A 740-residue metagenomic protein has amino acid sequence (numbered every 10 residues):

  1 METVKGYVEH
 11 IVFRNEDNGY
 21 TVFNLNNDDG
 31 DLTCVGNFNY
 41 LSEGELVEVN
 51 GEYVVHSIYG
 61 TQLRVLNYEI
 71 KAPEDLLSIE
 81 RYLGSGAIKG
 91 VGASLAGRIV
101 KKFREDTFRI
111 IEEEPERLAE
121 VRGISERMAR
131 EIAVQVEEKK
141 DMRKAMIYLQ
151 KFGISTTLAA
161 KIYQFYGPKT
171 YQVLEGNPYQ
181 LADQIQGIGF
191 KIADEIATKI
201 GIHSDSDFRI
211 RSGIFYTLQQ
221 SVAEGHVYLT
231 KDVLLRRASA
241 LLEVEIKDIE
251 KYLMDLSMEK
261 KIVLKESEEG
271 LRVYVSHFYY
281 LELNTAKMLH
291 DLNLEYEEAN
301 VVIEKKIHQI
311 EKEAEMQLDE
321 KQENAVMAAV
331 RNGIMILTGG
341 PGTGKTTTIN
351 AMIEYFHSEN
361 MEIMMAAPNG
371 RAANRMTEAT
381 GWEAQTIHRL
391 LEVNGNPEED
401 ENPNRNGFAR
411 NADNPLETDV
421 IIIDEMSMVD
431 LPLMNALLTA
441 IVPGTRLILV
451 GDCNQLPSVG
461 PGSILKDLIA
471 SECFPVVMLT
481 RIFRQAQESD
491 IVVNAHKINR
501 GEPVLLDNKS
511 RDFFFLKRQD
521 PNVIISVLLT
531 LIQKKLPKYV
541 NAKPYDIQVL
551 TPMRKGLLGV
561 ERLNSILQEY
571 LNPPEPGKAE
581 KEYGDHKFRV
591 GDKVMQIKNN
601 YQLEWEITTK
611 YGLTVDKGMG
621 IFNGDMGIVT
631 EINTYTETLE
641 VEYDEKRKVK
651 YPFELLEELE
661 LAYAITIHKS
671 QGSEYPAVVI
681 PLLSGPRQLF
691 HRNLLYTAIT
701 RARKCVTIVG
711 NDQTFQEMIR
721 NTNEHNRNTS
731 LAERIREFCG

Functional and structural regions predicted by a protein language model:
M1-K305: Accessory, non-ATPase domains that flank or precede helicase/AAA+ motor cores in DNA-metabolism machines
E315-R331: N-terminal pre-P-loop "Q-motif" helix
R331-L337: Pre-Walker A (Motif I) flank of P-loop NTPase domains
K345: Conserved lysine of the Walker
T348, M352: Hydrophobic positions on the alpha1 helix immediately C-terminal to the Walker A/P-loop
Y355, E359-M361, G370-T377, H388-G395 (+7 more regions): Conserved helicase motor core of SF1/SF2 NTP-dependent helicases
C453-M619, F738: Conserved helicase motor core of P-loop NTPases
R500, D616, N623-G740: C-terminal accessory regions
